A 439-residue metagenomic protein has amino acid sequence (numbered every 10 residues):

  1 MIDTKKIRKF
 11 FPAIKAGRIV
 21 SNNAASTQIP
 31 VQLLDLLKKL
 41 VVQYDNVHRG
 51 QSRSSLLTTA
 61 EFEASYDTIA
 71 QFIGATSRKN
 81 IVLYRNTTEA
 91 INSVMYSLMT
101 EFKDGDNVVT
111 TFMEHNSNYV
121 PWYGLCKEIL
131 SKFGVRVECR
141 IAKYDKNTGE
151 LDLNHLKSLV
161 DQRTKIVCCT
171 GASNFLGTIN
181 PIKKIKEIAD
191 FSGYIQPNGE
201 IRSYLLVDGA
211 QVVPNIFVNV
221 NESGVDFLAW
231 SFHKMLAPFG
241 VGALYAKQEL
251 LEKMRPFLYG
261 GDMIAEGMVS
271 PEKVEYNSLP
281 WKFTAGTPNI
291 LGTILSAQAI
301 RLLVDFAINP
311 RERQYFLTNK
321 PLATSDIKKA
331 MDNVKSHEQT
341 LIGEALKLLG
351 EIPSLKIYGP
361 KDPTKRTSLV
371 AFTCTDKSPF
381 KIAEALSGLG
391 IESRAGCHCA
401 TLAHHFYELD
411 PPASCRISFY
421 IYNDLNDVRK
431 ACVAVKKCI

Functional and structural regions predicted by a protein language model:
M1-I439: Pyridoxal 5′-phosphate
